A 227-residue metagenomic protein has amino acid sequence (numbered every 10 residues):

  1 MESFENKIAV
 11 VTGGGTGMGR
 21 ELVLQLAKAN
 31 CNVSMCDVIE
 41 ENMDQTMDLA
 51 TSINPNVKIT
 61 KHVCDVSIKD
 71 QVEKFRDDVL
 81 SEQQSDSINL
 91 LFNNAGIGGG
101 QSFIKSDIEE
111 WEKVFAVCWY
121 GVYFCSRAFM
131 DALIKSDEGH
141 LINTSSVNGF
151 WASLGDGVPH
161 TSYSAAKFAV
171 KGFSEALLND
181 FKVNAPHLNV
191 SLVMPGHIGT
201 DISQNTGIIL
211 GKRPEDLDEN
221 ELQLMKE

Functional and structural regions predicted by a protein language model:
E2-V33: Canonical Rossmann dinucleotide-binding motif of NAD(H)/NADP(H)-dependent dehydrogenases/reductases, specifically
C31-Q45: Conserved glycine-rich Rossmann-like NAD(P)H-binding loop of the short-chain dehydrogenase/reductase
E40-E41, V63-K74, I108: The beta1-alpha1 cofactor-binding region of Rossmann-like NAD(H)/NADP(H)-dependent oxidoreductases
S102-F103, E110-E112: Substrate-binding pocket helix/loop in short-chain dehydrogenase/reductase
S126-R127: A short, exposed helix-loop element centered on a Lys and neighboring polar residues
S146: Residue(s) in the substrate-gating loop at a strand-loop-helix junction that position the organic substrate next
V183-E227: SDR active-site lid
